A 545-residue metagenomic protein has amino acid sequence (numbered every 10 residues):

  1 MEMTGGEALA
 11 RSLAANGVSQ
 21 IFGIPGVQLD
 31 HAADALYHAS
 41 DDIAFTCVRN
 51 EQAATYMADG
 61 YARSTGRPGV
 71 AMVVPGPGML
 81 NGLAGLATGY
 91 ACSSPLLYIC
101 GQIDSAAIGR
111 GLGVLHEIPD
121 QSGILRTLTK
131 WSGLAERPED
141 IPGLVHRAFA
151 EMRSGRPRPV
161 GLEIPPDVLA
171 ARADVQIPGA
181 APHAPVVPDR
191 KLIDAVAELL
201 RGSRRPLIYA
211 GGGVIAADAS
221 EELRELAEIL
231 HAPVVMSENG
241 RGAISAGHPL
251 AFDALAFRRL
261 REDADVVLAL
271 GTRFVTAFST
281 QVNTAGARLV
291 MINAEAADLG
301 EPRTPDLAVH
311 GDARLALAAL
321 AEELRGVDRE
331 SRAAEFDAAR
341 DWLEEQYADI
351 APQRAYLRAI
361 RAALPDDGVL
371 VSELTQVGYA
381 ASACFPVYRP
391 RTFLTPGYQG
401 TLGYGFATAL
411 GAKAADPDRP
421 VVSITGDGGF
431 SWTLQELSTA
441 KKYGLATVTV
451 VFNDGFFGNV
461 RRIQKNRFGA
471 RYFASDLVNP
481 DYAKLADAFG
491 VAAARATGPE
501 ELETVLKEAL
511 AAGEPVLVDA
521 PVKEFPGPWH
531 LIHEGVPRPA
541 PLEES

Functional and structural regions predicted by a protein language model:
M1-L324, W342, A363-D366, A446-T449 (+2 more regions): N-terminal alpha/beta PP-like core and its mobile active-site loop of ThDP/TPP-dependent enzymes
T4, L80, H116, K191 (+7 more regions): Residue-level recognition of alpha-helix initiation/capping sites
G6-A10, A14-V18, V27-Y37, F336-K413 (+1 more regions): Active-site diphosphate/adenylate-binding microenvironment
G26, A217, R258, G311-R314 (+5 more regions): Conserved structured core elements
E51, E163, E373, E436 (+1 more regions): Acidic-residue sensor for enzyme active/binding pockets
A107, G111-H116, R261, G300-P302 (+4 more regions): Thiamine diphosphate
E139, V175, G286-L374, P499-E508 (+1 more regions): Phosphate/pyrophosphate-binding active-site segments
E163-D167, Q376-V377, K523: A glycine-rich phosphate-binding loop feature that marks nucleotide/adenosyl-phosphate handling sites
